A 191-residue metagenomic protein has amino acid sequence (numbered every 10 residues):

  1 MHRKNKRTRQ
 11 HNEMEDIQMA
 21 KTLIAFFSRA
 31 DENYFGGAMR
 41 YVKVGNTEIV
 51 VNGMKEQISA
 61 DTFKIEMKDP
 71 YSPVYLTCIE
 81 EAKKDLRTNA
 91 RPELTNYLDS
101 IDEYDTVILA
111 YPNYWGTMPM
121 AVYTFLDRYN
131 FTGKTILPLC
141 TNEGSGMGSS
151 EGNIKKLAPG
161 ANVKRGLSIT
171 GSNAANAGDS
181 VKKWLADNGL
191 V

Functional and structural regions predicted by a protein language model:
H2, R7-R9, E13-T106, G116-T117 (+1 more regions): N-terminal beta1-alpha1-beta2 submodule of the flavodoxin-like/Rossmannoid cofactor-binding fold
L23-A25, F63, I108, L137-L139 (+1 more regions): Hydrophobic/aromatic beta-strand patches that form the interior of the parallel beta-sheet core in alpha/beta enzyme
A38, V42, N113, N142 (+1 more regions): Short, surface-exposed alpha-helical recognition segments that flank or form part of ligand/macromolecule-binding
V44-G45, P119, G144, A175: Short alpha-helix boundary/capping motifs
Q57-S59, A110, I169: C-terminal lid/capping helical subdomain adjacent to the catalytic/cofactor pocket in oxidative enzymes
P70-N162: Helix-loop-strand module that forms the ligand-binding subsite of alpha/beta enzymes
T141, G146-S149, N153, L157-A158 (+2 more regions): Contiguous ligand/interfacial binding patches
